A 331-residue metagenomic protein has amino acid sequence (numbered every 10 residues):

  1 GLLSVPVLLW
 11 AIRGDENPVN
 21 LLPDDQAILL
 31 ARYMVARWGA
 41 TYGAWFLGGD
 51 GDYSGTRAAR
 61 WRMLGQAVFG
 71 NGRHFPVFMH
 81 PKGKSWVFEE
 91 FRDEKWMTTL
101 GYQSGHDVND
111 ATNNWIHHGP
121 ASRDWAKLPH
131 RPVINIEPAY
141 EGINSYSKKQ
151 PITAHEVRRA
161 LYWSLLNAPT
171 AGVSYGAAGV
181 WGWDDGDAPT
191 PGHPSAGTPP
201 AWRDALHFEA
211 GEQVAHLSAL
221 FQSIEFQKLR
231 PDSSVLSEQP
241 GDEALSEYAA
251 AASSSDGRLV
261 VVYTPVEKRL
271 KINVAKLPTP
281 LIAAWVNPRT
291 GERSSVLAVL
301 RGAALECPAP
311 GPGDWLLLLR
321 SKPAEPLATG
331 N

Functional and structural regions predicted by a protein language model:
G1-A111: Active-site mouth of glycoside hydrolases
G14-E16, G51, M97-T99, G105 (+1 more regions): Active-site clefts of carbohydrate-active enzymes
Q26, L30, T56-R60, N113-H117 (+3 more regions): Soluble or luminal CAZymes and related metallo-dependent hydrolases
V35, G65, H118-D124, L161 (+1 more regions): Short amphipathic alpha-helical segments and helix-helix/interface helices
A36, G70, A126-K127, L166: Solvent-exposed polar/charged
T41, W96, P129, A168-P169: Short loop/turn motifs at secondary-structure junctions
H130-P132, Y140-N144, V157-L297, C307-N331: Aromatic- and carboxylate-lined catalytic core of secreted/periplasmic carbohydrate-active enzymes
A303-L305: Short strand-edge motifs at loop-to-beta-strand transitions and within beta-strands of extracellular beta-rich domains
